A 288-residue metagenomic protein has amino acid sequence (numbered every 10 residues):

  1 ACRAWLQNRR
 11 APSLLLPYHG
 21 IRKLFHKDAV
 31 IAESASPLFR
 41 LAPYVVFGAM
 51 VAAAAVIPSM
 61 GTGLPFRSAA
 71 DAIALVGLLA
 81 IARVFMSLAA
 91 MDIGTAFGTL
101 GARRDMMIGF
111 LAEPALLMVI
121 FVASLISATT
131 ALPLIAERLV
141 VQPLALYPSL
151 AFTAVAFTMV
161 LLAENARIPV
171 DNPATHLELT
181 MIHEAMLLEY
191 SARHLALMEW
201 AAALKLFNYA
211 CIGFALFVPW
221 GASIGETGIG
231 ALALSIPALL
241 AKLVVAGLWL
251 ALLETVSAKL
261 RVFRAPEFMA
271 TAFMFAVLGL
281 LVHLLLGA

Functional and structural regions predicted by a protein language model:
A1, I81-A90, V155-N172, V244-T255: Transmembrane alpha-helical segments that form the membrane-embedded catalytic/substrate-channel core of multi-pass
W5-F25, N172-H194: Juxtamembrane inter-helical linkers in multi-pass membrane proteins
K23-F39, T95-L100, L187-H194: Cytosolic juxtamembrane amphipathic/interface segments immediately preceding and feeding into a transmembrane helix
V51, A55, A74-A89, F110-S127: Mid-bilayer segments of alpha-helical transmembrane spans in multi-pass integral membrane proteins that mediate
R67-A80, P143-E164, L234-S235: Alpha-helical transmembrane segments
V122-F152: Juxtamembrane/interfacial segments at transmembrane-helix boundaries in multi-pass membrane proteins
W249-F275: Interfacial loop-to-transmembrane junctions
G279-A288: Juxtamembrane boundary at the C-terminal end of a transmembrane helix
